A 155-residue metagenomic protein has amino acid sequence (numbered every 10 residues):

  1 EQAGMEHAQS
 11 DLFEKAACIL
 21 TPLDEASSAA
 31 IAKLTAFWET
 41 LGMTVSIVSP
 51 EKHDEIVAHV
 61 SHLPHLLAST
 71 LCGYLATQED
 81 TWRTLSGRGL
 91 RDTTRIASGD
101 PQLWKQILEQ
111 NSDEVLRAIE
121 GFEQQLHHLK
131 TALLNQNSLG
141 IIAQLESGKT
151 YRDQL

Functional and structural regions predicted by a protein language model:
E1-E6: Rossmann-like NAD(P)(H) cofactor-binding subdomain of soluble oxidoreductases
Q9: Short regulatory helix/loop adjacent to the ATP-binding pocket of P-loop NTPases
L12-I96: Internal alpha-helical scaffold of NAD(P)-dependent oxidoreductase catalytic cores
T81-G148: Interdomain hinge/lid region at the active-site interface of Rossmann-like NAD(P)-dependent oxidoreductases
Q154-L155: Amphipathic alpha-helical coiled-coil segments
